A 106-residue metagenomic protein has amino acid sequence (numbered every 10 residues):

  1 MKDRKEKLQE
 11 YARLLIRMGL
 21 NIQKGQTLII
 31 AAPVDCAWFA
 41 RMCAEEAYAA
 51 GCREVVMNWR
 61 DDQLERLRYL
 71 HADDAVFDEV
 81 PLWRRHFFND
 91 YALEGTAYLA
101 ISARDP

Functional and structural regions predicted by a protein language model:
M1-P106: Active-site bordering "gate/hinge" segments that shape substrate access to catalytic or cofactor-binding pockets
